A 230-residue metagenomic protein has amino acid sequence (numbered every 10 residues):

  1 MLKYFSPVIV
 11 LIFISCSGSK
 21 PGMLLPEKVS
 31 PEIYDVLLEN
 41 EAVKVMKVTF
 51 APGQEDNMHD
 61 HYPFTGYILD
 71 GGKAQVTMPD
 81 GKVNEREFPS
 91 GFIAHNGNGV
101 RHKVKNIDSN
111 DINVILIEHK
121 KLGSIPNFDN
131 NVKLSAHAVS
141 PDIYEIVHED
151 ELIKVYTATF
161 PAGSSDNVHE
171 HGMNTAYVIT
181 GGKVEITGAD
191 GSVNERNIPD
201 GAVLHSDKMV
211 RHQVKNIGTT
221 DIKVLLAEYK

Functional and structural regions predicted by a protein language model:
M1-Y4: Positively charged n-region of N-terminal signal peptides that target proteins for export
F13-S15: C-terminal motif of bacterial Sec signal peptides marking the signal peptidase cleavage site
S17-S19: Bacterial signal peptide processing site
P31-E55, P63-G66, H137-S165, M173-A176 (+1 more regions): A short glycine-rich, His/Asp/Glu-containing loop-to-beta-strand
H61-P79, H171-D190: Glycine- and acidic-residue-biased ligand/ion/polar-headgroup-sensing regions
G71, G99-K120, G181, K208-K230: Ligand-binding loop in jelly-roll beta-barrel domains
D80-N98, S192-K208: Short acidic-glycine-tyrosine-enriched beta hairpin
I115-E151: Surface-exposed beta-loop interaction hotspot
